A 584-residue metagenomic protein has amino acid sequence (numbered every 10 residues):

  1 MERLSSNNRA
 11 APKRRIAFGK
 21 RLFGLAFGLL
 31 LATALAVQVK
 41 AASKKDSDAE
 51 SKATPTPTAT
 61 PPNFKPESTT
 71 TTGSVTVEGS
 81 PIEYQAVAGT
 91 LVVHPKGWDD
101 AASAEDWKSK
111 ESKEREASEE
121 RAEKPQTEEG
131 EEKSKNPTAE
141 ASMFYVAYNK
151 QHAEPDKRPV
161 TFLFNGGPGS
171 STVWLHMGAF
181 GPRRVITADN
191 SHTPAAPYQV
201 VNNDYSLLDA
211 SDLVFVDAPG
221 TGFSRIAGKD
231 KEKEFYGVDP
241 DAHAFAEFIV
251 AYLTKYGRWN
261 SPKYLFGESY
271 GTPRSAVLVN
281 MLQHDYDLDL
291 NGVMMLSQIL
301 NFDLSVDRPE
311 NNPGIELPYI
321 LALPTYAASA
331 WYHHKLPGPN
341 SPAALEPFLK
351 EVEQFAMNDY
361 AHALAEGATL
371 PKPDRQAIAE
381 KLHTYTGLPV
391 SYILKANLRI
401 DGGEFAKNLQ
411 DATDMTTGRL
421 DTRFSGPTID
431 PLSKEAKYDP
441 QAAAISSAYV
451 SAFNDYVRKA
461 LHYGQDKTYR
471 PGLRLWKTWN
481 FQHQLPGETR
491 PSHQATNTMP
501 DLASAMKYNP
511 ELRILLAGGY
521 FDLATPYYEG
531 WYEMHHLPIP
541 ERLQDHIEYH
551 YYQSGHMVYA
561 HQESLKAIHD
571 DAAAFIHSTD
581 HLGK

Functional and structural regions predicted by a protein language model:
A42-P57, W98-E234, H535: N-terminal cap/lid subdomain of alpha/beta-hydrolase-fold enzymes
P182-I186, V279, Q283-T384: A catalytic-pocket lid/entrance helix-loop region that shapes and gates access to the active site across common
L208-S211, A218, F235-T254: Alpha/beta-hydrolase active-site loop
R258-S269: Alpha/beta-hydrolase fold nucleophile elbow
G267-N280: Glycine-rich nucleophile elbow surrounding the catalytic serine of serine-hydrolase chemistry
A363-A524: Alpha/beta-hydrolase fold catalytic core
L512, P526-H536: Short alpha-helix in the alpha/beta-hydrolase fold that links the catalytic acid
Q553-S564: Catalytic histidine-centered segment of alpha/beta-hydrolase-like enzymes
